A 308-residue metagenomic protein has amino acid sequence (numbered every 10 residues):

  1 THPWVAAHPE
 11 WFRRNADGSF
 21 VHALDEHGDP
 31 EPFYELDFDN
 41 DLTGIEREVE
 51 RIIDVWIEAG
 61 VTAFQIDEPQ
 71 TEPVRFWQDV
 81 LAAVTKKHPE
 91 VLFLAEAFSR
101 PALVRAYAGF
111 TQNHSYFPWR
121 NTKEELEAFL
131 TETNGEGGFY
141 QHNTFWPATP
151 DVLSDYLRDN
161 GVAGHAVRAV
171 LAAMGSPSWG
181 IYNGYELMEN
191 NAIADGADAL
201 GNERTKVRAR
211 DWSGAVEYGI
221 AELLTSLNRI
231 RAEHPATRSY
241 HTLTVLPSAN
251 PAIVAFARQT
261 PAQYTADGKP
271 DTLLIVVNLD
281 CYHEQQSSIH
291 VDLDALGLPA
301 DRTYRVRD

Functional and structural regions predicted by a protein language model:
T1-A59, D79-V80, K86: Substrate-binding/active-site clefts of carbohydrate-active enzymes
T1-W4, Q70-W77, L81-V104, S239-H241: Aromatic-lined carbohydrate-recognition surfaces of secreted/lumenal glycan-active proteins
P30-E46, V61-T71, N113-N121, T149-G161 (+1 more regions): The substrate-binding groove and active-site-proximal loops of carbohydrate-active enzymes, especially glycoside
I45-W56, G60, F76, V80 (+3 more regions): Alpha-helical packing segments of well-folded alpha/beta enzyme cores
W56, I66, F93, P150 (+6 more regions): Conserved, mostly hydrophobic/aromatic
V61, F110, S176-S178: A structural motif
A83-L92, E96, P101, P118-D195 (+3 more regions): Catalytic-core region of carbohydrate-active enzymes that cleave or remodel glycosidic bonds
R105-N113, E124-G137, I181, Y185-D308: Carbohydrate-interacting/catalytic domains
